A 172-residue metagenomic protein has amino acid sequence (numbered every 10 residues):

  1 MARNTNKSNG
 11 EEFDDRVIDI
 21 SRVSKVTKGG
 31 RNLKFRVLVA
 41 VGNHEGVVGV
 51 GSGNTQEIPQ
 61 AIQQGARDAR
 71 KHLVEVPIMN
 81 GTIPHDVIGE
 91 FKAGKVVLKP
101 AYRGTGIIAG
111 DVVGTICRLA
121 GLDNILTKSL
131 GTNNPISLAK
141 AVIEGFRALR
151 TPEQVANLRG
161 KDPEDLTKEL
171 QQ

Functional and structural regions predicted by a protein language model:
M1-Q172: Ribosome-associated RNA-binding proteins
